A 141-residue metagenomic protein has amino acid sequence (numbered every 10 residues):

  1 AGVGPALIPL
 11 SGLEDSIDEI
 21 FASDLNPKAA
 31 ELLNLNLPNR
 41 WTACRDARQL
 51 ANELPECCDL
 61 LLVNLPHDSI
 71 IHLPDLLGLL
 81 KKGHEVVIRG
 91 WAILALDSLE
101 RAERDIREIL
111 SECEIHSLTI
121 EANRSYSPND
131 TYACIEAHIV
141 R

Functional and structural regions predicted by a protein language model:
A1-R141: Rossmann-like S-adenosyl-L-methionine
